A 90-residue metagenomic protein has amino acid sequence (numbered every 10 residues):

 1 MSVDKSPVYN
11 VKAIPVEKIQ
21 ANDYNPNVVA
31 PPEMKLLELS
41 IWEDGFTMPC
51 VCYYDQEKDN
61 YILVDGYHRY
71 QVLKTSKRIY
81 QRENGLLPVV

Functional and structural regions predicted by a protein language model:
M1-S40, Y53-K58: N-terminal leader or domain-start segments enriched in small/polar residues
D4-V11, F46-V90: A short, basic-hydrophobic beta/loop patch
L39-T47: Short, basic/hydrophobic alpha-helical segments
